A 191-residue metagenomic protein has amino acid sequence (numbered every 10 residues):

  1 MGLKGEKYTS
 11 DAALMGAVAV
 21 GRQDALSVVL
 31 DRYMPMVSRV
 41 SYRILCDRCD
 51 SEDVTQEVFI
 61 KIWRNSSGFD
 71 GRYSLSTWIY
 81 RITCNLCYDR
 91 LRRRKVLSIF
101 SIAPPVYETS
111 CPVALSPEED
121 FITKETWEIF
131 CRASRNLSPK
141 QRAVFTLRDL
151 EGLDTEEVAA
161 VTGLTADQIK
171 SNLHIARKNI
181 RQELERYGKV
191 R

Functional and structural regions predicted by a protein language model:
G2-G5, A19-V28, S38-E57, A166 (+1 more regions): Short, charged helix-capping/linker segments at alpha-helix termini
K7-D11, L97-I122: Internal acidic/polar
A13-A17, I129-L137: Short amphipathic alpha-helical boundary/capping segments
A19-V20, C46-D47, F59-S74, R94: Sigma70-family region 2
R39, D53-I60, Y73-N85: Structural recognition of an alpha-helix C-terminal capping motif at a helix-to-coil junction
G68-G71, R81-S101: Arg/Lys-rich amphipathic alpha helix in sigma70-family domain 2
F130, Q141, E156, A160-R186: DNA-recognition helix of helix-turn-helix
V144-R148: A short pre-motif secondary-structure segment
